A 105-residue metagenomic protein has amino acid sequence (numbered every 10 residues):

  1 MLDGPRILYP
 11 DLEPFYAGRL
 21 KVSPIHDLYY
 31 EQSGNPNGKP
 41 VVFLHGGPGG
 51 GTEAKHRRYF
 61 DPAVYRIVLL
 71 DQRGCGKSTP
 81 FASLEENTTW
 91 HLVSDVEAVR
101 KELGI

Functional and structural regions predicted by a protein language model:
P5-L28, Q32: N-terminal cap/lid segment of alpha/beta-hydrolase-fold proteins
L12, Y59-F60, L84, R100: Structural motif
V22-P80: Conserved HGGG/HGGXW glycine-rich cap/lid loop of the alpha/beta-hydrolase fold
P80-V93: Catalytic nucleophile-loop/oxyanion-hole region of alpha/beta-hydrolase and closely related hydrolase-like folds
W90-I105: Conserved acidic catalytic loop of the alpha/beta-hydrolase fold
